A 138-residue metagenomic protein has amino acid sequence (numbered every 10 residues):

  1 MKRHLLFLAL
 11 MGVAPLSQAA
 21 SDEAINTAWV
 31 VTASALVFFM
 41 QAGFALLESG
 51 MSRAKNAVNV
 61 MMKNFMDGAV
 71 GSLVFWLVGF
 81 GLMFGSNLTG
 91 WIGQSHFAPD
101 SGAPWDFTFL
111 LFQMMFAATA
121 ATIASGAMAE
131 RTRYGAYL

Functional and structural regions predicted by a protein language model:
K2-L138: Hydrophobic alpha-helical transmembrane bundles of multi-pass membrane proteins
